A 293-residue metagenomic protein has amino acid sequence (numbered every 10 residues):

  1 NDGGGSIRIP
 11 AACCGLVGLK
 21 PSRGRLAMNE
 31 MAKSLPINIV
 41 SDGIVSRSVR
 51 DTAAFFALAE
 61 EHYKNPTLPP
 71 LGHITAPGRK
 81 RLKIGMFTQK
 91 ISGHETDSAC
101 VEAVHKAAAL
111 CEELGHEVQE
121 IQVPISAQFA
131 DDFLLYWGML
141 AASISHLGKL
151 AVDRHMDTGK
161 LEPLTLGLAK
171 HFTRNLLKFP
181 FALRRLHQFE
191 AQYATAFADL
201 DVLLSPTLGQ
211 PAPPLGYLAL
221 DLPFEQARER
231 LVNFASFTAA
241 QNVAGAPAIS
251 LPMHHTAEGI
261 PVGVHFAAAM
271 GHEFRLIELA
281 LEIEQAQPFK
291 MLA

Functional and structural regions predicted by a protein language model:
N1-F56, N242-V243, P247-T256, I260-G263: Short glycine/serine-rich loop segments
K20-H105, Q287-A293: A short helix-breaking turn/cap at a secondary-structure junction
G78-F87, G138-A194, P206, Q210 (+1 more regions): Short helix-loop capping/hinge segments that flank enzyme active sites or metal/cofactor-binding pockets
Q89, V123, L200, S205-Q210: Short, well-ordered beta-to-alpha junction loops that form the rim of enzyme active sites and present histidine/acidic
G93, P211-A212: Short glycine-rich, flexible loops that bind phosphorylated cofactors or substrates
T96-V123, S145-H155, F179-L200: Acyltransferase
L177, L276-A293: Short, gly/Ser/Thr-rich active-site loops of penicillin-recognizing serine hydrolases
P213-F234: Short, surface-exposed loop/helix-turn segments at secondary-structure junctions that function as lids/hinges flanking
